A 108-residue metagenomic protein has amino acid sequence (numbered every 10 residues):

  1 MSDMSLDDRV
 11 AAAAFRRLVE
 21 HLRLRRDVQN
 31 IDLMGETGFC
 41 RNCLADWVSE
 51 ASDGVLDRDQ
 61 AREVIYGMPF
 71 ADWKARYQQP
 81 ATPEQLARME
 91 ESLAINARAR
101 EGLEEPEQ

Functional and structural regions predicted by a protein language model:
S2-Q108: Domain-level signature for proteins that mediate thiol-based redox and metal-cofactor handling
